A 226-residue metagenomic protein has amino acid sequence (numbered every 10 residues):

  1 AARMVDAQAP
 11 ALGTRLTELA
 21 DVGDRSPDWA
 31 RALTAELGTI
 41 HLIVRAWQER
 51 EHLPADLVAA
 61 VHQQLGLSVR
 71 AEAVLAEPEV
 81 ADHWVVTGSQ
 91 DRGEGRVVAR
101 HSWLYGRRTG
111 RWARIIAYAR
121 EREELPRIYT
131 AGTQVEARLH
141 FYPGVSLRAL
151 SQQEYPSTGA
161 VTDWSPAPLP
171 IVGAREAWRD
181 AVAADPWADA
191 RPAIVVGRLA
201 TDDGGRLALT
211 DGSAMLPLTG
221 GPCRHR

Functional and structural regions predicted by a protein language model:
R3-Q8, T14-L53, A59-R92, A99-H101 (+1 more regions): Long, compositionally biased intrinsically disordered terminal regions
